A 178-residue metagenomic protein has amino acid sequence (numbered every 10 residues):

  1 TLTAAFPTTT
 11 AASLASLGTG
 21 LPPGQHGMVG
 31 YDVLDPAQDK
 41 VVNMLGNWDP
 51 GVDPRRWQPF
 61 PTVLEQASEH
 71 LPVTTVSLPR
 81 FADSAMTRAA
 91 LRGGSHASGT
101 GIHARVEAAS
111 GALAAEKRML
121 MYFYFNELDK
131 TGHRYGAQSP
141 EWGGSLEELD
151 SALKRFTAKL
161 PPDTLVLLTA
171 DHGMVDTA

Functional and structural regions predicted by a protein language model:
T1-L2, A178: Intrinsic structural disorder
L2-M119, Y124-H133: His/Asp/Glu-rich, glycine-adjacent segments that coordinate divalent cations and/or stabilize oxyanion chemistry on
V73, V166-L168: Hydrophobic/aromatic residues located in beta-strands of well-ordered beta-sheets within soluble catalytic
A89-L91, G136-Q138, A178: Short, glycine/charged-enriched secondary-structure capping and boundary segments
Y122, L168-T169: Structured core elements
L128-V166: A long, amphipathic alpha-helix that forms part of the scaffold/cap immediately adjacent to metal-dependent active
H172-A178: Histidine-centered active-site microenvironments of extracellular/periplasmic hydrolases and transferases
